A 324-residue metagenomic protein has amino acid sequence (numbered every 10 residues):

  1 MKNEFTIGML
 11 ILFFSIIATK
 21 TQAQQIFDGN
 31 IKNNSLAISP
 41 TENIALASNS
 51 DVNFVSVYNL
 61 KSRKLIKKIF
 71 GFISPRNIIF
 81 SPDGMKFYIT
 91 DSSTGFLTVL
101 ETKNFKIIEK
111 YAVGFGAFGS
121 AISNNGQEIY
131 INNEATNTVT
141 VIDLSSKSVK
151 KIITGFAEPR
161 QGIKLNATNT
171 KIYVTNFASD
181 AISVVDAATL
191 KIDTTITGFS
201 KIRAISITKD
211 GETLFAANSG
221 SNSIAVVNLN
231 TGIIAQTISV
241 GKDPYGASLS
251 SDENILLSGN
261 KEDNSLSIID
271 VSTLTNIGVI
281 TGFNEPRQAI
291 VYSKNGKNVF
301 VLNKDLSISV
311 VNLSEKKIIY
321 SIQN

Functional and structural regions predicted by a protein language model:
M1-Q25: Bacterial Sec-dependent N-terminal signal peptides
T19-N324: Predominantly soluble domains enriched in secretory-pathway, periplasmic, or organellar proteins
